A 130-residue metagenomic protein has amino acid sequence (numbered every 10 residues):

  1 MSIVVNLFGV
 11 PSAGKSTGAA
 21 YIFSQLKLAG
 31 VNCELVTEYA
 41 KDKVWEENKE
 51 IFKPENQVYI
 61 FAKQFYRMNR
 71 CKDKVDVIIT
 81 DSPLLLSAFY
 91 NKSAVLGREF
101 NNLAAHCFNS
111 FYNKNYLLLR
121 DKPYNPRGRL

Functional and structural regions predicted by a protein language model:
L7: Hydrophobic anchor at the beta1->P-loop junction of P-loop NTPases
S12: Walker A (P-loop) phosphate-binding loop of P-loop NTPases
K15: Conserved lysine of the Walker
G18: Hydrophobic positions on the alpha1 helix immediately C-terminal to the Walker A/P-loop
F23-K63: Conserved substrate/cofactor phosphate-moiety recognition/catalytic segment in nucleotide-dependent phosphotransferases
N48-R98: Conserved nucleotide-sensing/catalytic segment adjacent to the nucleotide-binding pocket in NTP-handling enzymes
A94-L130: A glycine- and Lys/Arg-enriched "phosphate-lid" helix/loop adjacent to the NTP-binding pocket of small-molecule kinases
